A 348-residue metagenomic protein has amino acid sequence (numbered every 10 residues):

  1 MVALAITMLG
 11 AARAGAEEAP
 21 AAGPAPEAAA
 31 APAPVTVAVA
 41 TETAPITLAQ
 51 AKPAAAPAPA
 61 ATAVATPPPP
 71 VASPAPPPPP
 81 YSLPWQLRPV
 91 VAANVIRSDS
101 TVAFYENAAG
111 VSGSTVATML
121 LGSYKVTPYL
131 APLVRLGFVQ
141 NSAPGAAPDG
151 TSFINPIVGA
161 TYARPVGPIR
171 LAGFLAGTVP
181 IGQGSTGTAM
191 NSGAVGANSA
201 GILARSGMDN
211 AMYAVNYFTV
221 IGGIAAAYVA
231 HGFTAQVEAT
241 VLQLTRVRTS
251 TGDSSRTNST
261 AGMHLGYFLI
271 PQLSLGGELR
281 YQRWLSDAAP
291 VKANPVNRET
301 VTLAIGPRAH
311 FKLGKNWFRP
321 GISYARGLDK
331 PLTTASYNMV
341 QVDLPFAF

Functional and structural regions predicted by a protein language model:
E17-D99, F104, A109, T161 (+5 more regions): Outer-membrane beta-barrel biogenesis signature
P89-S100, P128-V134, V158, L171-L175 (+7 more regions): Transmembrane beta-strands of outer-membrane beta-barrel proteins
V90-M119, F138-D149: Surface-exposed strand-loop-strand hairpins of Gram-negative outer-membrane beta-barrel proteins
R97, T101, A108, T245-F348: Outer membrane beta-barrel transmembrane domains
A103-N107, A131, R135, V139-A143 (+4 more regions): Structural signature of outer-membrane beta-barrel domains
S112-T118, G150-P156, I169, A214-V220 (+3 more regions): Residues that define the transmembrane beta-barrel architecture of outer-membrane proteins
K125-A131, V139, P165-I169, V229-F233 (+3 more regions): Outer-membrane beta-barrel channels and translocator barrels
A147-R256, K312: Outer-membrane pore/translocation modules
